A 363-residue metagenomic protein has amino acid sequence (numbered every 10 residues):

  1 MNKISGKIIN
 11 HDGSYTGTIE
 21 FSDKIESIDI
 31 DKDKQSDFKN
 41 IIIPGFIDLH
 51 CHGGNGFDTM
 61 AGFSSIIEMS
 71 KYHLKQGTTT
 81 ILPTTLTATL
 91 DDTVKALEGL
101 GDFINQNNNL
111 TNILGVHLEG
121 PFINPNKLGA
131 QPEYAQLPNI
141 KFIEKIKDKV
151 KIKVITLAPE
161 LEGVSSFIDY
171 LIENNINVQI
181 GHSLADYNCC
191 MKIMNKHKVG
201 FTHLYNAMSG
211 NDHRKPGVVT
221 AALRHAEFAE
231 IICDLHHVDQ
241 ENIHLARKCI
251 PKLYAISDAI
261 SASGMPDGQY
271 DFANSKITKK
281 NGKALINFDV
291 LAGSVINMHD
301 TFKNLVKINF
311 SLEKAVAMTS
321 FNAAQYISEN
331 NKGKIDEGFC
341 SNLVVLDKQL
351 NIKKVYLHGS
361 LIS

Functional and structural regions predicted by a protein language model:
M1-K32, Y356, S360-L361: N-terminal metal-binding scaffold of metallo-dependent hydrolase/deaminase domains
M1-S5, D29-I67, K71: Replace "His-x-His-based motif
I9-G17, S311-V316, Q325-H358: Acidic, glycine-enriched loop/beta-strand segments at the rims of small-molecule binding/catalytic pockets
G45-I47, Q179, A255-I256, V344: Residue-level marker for buried hydrophobic side chains located in beta-strands that build the well-ordered beta-sheet
F46, G53-A61, L82-D92, A207-L223 (+1 more regions): Active-site loop-to-helix "anion-binding N-cap" substructures in soluble metabolic enzymes
H52, I67-A96, T111-N124, V150-E160 (+3 more regions): Divalent metal-dependent hydrolysis catalytic cores, especially in the metallo-beta-lactamase
L118, P125-I140, E144-G217: Divalent metal-binding pocket/active-site signature
C189-T319, Y326-N330, D347-N351: Active-site-adjacent C-terminal substructures of enzyme catalytic domains
